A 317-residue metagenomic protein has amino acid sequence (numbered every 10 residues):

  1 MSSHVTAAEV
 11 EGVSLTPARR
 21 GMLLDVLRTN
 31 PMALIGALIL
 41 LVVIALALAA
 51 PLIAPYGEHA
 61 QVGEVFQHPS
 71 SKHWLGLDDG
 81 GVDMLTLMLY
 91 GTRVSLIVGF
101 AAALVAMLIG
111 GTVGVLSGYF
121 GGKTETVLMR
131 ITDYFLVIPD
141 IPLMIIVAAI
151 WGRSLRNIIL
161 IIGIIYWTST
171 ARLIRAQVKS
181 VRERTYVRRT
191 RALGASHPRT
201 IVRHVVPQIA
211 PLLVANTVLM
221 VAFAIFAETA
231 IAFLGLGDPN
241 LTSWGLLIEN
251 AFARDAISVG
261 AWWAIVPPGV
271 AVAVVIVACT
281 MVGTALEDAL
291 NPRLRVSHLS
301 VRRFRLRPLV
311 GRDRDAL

Functional and structural regions predicted by a protein language model:
M1-L38, G283-L317: Transmembrane alpha-helical segments of polytopic membrane transport and secretion proteins
S2-H4, L38, V42, L46-G80 (+1 more regions): Hydrophobic alpha-helical transmembrane segments of membrane transport/permease proteins and related membrane-embedded
A7-L24, S70-V82, S117-G121, P198-V202 (+1 more regions): Short, membrane-interfacial amphipathic segments enriched in basic
G36, D255-M281: A membrane-interface signal for the N-terminal entry of alpha-helical transmembrane segments
W74, D78, M84, L108-G110 (+4 more regions): Generic hydrophobic transmembrane alpha-helix motif, especially the helices
M84-Y119, V274-V275: Transmembrane alpha-helix signature in integral membrane proteins
R93-I109, P198-A230, C279: Transmembrane alpha-helices
